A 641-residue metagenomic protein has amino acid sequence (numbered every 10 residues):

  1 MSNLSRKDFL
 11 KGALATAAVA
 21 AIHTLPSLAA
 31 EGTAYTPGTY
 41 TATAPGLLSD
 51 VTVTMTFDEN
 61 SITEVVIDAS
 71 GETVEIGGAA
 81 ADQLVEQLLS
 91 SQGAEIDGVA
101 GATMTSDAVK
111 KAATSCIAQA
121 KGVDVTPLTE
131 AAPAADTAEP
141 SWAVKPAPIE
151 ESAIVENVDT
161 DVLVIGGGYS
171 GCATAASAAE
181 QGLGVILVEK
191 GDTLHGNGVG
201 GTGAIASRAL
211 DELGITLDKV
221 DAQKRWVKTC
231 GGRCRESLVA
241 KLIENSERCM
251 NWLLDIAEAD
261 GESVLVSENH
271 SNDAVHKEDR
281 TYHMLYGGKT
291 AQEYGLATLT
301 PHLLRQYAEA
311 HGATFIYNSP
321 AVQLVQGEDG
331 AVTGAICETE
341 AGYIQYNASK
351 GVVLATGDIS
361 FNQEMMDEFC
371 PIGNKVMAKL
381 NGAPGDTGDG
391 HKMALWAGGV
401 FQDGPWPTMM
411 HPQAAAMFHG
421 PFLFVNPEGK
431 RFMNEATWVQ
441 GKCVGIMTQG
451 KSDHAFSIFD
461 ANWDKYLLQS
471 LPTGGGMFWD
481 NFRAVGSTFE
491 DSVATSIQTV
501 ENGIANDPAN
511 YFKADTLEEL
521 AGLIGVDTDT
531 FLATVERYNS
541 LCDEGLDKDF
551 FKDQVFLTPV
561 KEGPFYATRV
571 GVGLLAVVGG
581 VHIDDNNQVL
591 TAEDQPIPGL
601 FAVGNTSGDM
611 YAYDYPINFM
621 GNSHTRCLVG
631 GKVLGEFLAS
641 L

Functional and structural regions predicted by a protein language model:
M1-A17: N-terminal secretory signal peptides and thylakoid transit peptides that target proteins across membranes
G32-A131: Active-site- and interface-proximal helix/loop "cap" or "latch" segments in soluble metabolic and energy-transducing
V158-T160, G342-G351: Core beta-strand elements of the Rossmann-like FAD/NAD(P) dinucleotide-binding domain in flavoenzyme oxidoreductases
V162-I186: N-terminal Rossmann-like FAD-binding beta1-loop-alpha1 element of flavoenzymes
E244-Y343, Q363-E364, C542-E562: Conserved redox-cofactor binding core of oxidoreductases
Q323, T530-M610, D614: A glycine-rich dinucleotide-binding beta-alpha-beta segment and adjacent secondary-structure elements that constitute
Y346-P412, N618-M620, H624-V633: Glycine-rich loop(s) and the adjacent beta-strand/alpha-helix scaffold that form part
H391, V400-L523: An anion/pyrophosphate-binding glycine-rich loop and adjacent beta-alpha core in soluble alpha-beta enzymes
